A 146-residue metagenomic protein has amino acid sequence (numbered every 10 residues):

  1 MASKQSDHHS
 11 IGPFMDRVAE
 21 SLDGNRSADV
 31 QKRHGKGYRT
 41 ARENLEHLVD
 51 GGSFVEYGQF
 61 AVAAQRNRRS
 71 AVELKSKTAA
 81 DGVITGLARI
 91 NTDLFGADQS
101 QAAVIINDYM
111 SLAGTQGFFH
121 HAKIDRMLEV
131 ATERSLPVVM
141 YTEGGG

Functional and structural regions predicted by a protein language model:
M1-G146: Terminal-region recognition feature
